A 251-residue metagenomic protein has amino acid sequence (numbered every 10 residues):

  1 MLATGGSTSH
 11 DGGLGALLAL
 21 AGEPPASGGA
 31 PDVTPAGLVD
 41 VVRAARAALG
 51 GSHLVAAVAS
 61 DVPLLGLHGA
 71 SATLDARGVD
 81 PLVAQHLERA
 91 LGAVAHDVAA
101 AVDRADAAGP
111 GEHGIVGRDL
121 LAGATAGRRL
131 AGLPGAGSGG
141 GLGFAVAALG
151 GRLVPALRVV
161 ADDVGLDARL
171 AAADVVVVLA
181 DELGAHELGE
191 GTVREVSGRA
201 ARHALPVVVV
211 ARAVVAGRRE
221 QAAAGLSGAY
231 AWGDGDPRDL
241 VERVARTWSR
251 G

Functional and structural regions predicted by a protein language model:
M1-G251: N-terminal loops that bind phosphate or other acidic moieties and the adjacent beta-alpha structural core
